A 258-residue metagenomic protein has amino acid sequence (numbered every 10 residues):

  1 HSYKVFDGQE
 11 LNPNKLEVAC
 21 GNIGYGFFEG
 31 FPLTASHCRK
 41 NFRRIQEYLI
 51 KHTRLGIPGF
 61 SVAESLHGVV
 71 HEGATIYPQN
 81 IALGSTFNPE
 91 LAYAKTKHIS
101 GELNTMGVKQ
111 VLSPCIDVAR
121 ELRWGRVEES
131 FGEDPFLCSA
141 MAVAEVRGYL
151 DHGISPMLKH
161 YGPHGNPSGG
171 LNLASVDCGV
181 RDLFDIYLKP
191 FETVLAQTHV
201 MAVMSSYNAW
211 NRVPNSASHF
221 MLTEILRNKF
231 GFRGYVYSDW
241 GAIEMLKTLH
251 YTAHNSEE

Functional and structural regions predicted by a protein language model:
H1-E258: Glycoside hydrolase catalytic-domain context in secreted enzymes
